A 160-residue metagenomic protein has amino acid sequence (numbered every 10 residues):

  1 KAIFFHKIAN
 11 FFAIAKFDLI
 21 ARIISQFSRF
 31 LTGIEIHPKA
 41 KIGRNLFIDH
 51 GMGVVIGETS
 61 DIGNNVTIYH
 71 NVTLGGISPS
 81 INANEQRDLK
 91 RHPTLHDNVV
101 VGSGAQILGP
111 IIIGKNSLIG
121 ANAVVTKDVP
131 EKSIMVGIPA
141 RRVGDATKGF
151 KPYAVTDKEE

Functional and structural regions predicted by a protein language model:
K1-F4, H37, V143-G144: Generic, ordered loop/turn and secondary-structure boundary motif
K1-T32, F150-E160: Terminal amphipathic alpha-helical/low-complexity segments used for targeting or macromolecular assembly
T32, H37-P38, G43-R44, D49-E58 (+10 more regions): Left-handed beta-helix
G75-I77, I81, T147-K148: P-loop NTPase switch/communication element
A83-H92: Regulatory activation segment
E131-S133, I138-Y153: Conserved beta-strand-loop-alpha-helix hinge in the C-terminal portion of ABC ATPase nucleotide-binding domains
